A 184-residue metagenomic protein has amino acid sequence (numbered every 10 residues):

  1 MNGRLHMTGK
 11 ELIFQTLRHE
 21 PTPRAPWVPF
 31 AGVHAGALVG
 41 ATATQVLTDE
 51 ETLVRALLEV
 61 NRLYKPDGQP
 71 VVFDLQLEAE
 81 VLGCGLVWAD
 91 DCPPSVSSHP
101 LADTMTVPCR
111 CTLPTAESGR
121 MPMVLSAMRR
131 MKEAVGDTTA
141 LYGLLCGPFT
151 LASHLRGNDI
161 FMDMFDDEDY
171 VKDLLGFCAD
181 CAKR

Functional and structural regions predicted by a protein language model:
M1-D91: N-terminal basic, low-complexity leaders that serve as flexible interaction/assembly modules and, when applicable, as
V81-R184: Active-site-proximal, glycine-rich beta->alpha crossover segments in alpha/beta enzymes that shape flexible
